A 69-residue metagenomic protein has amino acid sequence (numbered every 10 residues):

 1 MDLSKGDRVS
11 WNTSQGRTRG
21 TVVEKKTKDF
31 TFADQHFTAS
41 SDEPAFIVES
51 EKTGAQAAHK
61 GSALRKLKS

Functional and structural regions predicted by a protein language model:
S14, F37-T38: Short polar/acidic secondary-structure junctions
G20-V22: Conserved hydrophobic positions within beta-strands
K25-F30: Short, conserved beta-turn/loop elements at beta-strand boundaries and strand-helix junctions
F32-Q35: Short beta-alpha junctions and helix-cap segments that line functional grooves
A39-S69: Intrinsically disordered, low-complexity, charged/polar segments
